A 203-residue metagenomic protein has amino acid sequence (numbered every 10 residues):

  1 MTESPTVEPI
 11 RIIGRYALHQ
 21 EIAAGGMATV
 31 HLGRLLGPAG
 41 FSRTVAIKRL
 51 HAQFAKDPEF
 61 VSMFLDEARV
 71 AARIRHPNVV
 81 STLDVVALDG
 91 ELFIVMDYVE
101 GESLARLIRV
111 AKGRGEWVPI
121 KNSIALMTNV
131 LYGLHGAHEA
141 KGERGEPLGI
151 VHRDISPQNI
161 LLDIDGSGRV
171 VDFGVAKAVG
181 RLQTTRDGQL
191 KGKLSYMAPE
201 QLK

Functional and structural regions predicted by a protein language model:
T2-K203: Conserved ATP-binding/catalytic core of the eukaryotic-like protein kinase fold, especially serine/threonine kinases
